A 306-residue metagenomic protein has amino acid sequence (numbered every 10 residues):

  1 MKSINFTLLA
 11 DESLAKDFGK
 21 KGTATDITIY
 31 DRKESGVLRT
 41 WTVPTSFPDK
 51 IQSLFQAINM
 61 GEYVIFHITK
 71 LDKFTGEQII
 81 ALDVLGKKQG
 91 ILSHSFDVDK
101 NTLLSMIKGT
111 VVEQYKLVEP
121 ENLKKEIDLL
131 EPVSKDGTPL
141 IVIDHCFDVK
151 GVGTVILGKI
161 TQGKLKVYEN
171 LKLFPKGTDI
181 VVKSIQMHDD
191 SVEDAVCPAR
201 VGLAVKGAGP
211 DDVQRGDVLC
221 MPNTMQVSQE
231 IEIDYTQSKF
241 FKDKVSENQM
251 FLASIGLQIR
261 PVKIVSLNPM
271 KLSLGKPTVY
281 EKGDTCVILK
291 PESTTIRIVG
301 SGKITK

Functional and structural regions predicted by a protein language model:
M1-Y63, I68-K70, I160-V167, L171-K306: C-terminal effector/interaction modules appended to NTPase cores
I51-Y115: Conserved C-terminal guanine-recognition region of P-loop GTPase G domains, centered on the G4
F74-Q78, D99, E119, T161-K164 (+1 more regions): Helical mechanochemical/support elements of P-loop NTPase systems and associated helical scaffolds
A81, L85, M106-T110, V149 (+3 more regions): Conserved, well-folded catalytic cores of nucleic-acid-processing and energy-transducing macromolecular machines
D83, D128-E131, D148, T161 (+1 more regions): Signal for well-folded cores of large energy- and translation-related assemblies
K88-V152: Canonical P-loop GTPase G-domain recognition
C146-T154, I264-P269: Short, ordered beta-strand-loop transition motifs
